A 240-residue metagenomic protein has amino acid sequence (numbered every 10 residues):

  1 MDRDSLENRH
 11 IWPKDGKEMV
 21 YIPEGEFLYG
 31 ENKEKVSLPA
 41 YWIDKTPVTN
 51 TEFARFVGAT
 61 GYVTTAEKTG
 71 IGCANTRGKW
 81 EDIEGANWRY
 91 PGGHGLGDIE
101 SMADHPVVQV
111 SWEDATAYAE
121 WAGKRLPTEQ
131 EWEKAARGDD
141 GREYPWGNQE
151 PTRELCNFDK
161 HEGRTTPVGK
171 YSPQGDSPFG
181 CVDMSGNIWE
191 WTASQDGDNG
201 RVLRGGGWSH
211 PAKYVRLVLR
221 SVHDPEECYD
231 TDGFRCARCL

Functional and structural regions predicted by a protein language model:
L6-H10, E31-K33, R220-P225: Short, P/G- and charge-enriched loop/turn segments at secondary-structure junctions
L6-Y21: GGW-centered surface loops in extracellular recognition modules
I22, L28, V63, K68-D230: Functional-site microenvironments in short loops/helix caps that host divalent-cation chemistry
K35-A40: A short N-terminal beta-strand-loop micro-motif at the entrance of redox/enzyme domains
Y41, A54-T65, A122-G123: Short capping motifs at secondary-structure boundaries
T49: Acidic, metal-coordinating catalytic segment for phosphate/diphosphate chemistry, firing primarily on the Nudix
D230-L240: Short, structured beta-strand segments at or near domain termini in extracellular proteins/domains
